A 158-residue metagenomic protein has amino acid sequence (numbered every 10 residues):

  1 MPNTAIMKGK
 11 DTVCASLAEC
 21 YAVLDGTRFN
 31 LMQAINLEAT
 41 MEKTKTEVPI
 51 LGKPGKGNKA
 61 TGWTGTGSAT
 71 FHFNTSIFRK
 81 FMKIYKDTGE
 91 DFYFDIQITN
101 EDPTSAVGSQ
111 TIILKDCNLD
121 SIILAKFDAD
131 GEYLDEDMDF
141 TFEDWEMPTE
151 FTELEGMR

Functional and structural regions predicted by a protein language model:
M1-T4, T149-R158: Intrinsically disordered, low-complexity terminal/linker regions enriched in Pro/Ser/Gly and acidic residues
P2-R79, D116-D139, E146-M147: Solvent-exposed edge beta-strands and adjacent loop segments that serve as assembly or binding interfaces
M82-I113: Short, acidic/charged, Gly/Pro-enriched secondary-structure junctions
K83-T88, Y133-D135, E153-R158: Short intrinsically disordered coil segments
